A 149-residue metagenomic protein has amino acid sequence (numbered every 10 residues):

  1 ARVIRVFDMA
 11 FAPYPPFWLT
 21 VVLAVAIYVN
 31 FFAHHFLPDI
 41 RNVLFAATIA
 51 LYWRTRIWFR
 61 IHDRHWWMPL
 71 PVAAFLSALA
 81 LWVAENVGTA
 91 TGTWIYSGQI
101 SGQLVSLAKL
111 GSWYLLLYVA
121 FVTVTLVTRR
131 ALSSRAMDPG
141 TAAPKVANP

Functional and structural regions predicted by a protein language model:
A1-P149: Aromatic-rich, lipid-facing transmembrane alpha helices and their immediate juxtamembrane interface loops in integral
